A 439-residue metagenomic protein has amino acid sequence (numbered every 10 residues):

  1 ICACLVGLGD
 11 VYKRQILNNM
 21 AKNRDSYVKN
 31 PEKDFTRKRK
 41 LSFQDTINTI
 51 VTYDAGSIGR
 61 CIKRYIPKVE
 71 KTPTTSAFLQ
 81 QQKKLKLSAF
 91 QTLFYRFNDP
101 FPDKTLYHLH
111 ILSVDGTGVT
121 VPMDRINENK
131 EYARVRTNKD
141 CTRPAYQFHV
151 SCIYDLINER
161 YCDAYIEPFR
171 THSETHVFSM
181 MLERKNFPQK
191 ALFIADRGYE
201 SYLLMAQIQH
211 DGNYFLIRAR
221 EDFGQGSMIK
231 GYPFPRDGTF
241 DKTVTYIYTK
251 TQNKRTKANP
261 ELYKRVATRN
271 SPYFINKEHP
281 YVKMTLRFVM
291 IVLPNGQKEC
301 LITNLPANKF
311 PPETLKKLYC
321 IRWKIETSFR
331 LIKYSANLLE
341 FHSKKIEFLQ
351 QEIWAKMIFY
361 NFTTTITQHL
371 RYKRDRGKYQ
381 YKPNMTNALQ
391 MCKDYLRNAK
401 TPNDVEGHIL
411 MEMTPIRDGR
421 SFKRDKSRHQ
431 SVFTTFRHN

Functional and structural regions predicted by a protein language model:
I1, K38, P67: Generic anion/oxyanion-binding catalytic loop in active/binding sites
I1-G9: Positively charged, low-complexity/disordered segments
L8-G56, R64, A77-L85, T92-L93 (+3 more regions): Single, function-defining residue in the core of a domain
S57-K71: DNA-recognition alpha helix
V69-V135: Active-site- or DNA-interface-adjacent structural scaffold in DNA-acting proteins
T137-K139: Long, charge-rich C-terminal accessory regions
